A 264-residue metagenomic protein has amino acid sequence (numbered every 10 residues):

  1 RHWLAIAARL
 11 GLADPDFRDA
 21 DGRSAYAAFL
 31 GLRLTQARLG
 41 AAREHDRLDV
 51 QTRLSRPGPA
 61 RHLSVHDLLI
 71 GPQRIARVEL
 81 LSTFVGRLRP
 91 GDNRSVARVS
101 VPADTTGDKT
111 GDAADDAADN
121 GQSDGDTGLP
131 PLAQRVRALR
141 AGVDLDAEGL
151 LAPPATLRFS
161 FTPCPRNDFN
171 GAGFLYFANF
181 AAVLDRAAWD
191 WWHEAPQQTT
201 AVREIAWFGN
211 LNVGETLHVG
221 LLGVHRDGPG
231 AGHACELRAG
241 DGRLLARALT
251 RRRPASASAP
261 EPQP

Functional and structural regions predicted by a protein language model:
R1, T35-Q36, G40, L48 (+6 more regions): A generic structural micro-environment signature that highlights single residues at secondary-structure boundaries
R1-A5, V85-V183, A187-H193: Catalytic strand-loop segment that frames the active site of acyl-thioester-processing enzymes
R1-D49, P57, L184, A188 (+3 more regions): Hydrophobic, proline/glycine-rich low-complexity stretches
R18-A20, A76, F84, A181: Bulky hydrophobic/aromatic packing residues
G31-R38, R53-L54, E204-A206, L221-H225: Short amphipathic beta-strand and strand-loop transition segments with alternating hydrophobic
T35, E79-T83, T162, A206 (+1 more regions): Residues in well-ordered beta-strands of folded domains
G40-A138, L211-V213, G223-P264: HotDog/MaoC-like acyl-thioester-processing domains
E148-R238, G242-L244: Acidic/His-leaning functional-site neighborhoods
